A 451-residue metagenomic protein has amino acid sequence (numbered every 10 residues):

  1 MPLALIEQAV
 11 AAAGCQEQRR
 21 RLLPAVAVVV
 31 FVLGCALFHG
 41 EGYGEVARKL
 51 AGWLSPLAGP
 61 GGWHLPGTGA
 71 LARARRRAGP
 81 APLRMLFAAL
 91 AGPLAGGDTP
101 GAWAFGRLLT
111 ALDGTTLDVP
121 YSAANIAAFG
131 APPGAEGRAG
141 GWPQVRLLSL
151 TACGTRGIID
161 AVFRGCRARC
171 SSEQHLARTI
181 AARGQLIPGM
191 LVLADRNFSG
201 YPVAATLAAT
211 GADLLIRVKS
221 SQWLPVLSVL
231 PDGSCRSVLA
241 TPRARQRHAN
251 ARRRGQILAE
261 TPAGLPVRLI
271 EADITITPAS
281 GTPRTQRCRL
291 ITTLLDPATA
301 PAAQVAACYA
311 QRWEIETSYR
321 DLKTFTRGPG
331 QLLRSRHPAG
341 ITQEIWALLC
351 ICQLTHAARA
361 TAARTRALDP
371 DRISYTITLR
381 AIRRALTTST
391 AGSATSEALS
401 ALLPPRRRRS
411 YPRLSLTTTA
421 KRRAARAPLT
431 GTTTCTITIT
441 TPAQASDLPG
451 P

Functional and structural regions predicted by a protein language model:
M1-K49, R75-A78, M85-A88, A104-L108 (+3 more regions): Single, function-defining residue in the core of a domain
W53: Short edge-strand/loop segments of extracellular domains
G59-A78: Major-groove recognition helix of helix-turn-helix-like DNA-binding domains
G92-D98: A short, well-structured juxtamembrane/interface segment
G101: Noncatalytic carbohydrate-binding groove/subsite architecture in carbohydrate-active enzymes
